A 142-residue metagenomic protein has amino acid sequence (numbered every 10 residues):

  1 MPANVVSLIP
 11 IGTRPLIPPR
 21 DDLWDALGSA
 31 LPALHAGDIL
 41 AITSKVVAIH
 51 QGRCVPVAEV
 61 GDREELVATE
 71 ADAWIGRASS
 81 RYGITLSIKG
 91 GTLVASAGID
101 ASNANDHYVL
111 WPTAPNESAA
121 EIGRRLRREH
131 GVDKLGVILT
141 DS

Functional and structural regions predicted by a protein language model:
M1-S142: N-terminal and secondary-structure boundary signal
